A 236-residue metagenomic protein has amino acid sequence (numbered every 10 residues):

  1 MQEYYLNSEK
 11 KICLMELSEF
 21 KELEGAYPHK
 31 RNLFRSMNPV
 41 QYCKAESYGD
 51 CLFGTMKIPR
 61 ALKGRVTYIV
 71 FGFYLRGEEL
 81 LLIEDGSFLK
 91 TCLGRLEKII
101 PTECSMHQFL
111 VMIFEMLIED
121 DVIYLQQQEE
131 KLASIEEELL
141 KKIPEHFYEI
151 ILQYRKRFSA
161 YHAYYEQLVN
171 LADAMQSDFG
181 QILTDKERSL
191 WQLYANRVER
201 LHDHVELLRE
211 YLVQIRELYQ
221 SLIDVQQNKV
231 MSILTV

Functional and structural regions predicted by a protein language model:
M1-C104, Q167-L183: Helix-boundary and N-terminal cytosolic regulatory elements
E79, M116-I123, K156-S159: A ubiquitous short alpha-helical element
E84, P101-T102, Y124-Q127, K186 (+1 more regions): A generic short alpha-helical patch detector that favors 3-5-residue windows in or near N-terminal regions
P101-L110, E137-Y148, L183: Short, charged/polar, low-complexity loop and linker segments that flank or interrupt alpha-helical bundles
Q108-L132: Well-ordered alpha/beta subsegment
I123-E137, Q167-S177: Long, well-ordered alpha-helical segments
E145-V236: Membrane-associated alpha-helical segments
